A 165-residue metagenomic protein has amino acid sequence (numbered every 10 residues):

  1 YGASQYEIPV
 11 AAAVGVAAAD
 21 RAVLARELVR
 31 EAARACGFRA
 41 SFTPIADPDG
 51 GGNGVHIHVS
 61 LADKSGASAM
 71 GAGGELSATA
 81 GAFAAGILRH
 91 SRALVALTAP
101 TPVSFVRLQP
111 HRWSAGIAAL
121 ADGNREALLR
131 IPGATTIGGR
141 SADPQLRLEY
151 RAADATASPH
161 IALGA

Functional and structural regions predicted by a protein language model:
Y1-L24: Active-site acidic/histidine clusters and adjacent loop/turn architecture that either coordinate catalytic ions
V16-A165: Active-site capping/gating regions of soluble enzymes
